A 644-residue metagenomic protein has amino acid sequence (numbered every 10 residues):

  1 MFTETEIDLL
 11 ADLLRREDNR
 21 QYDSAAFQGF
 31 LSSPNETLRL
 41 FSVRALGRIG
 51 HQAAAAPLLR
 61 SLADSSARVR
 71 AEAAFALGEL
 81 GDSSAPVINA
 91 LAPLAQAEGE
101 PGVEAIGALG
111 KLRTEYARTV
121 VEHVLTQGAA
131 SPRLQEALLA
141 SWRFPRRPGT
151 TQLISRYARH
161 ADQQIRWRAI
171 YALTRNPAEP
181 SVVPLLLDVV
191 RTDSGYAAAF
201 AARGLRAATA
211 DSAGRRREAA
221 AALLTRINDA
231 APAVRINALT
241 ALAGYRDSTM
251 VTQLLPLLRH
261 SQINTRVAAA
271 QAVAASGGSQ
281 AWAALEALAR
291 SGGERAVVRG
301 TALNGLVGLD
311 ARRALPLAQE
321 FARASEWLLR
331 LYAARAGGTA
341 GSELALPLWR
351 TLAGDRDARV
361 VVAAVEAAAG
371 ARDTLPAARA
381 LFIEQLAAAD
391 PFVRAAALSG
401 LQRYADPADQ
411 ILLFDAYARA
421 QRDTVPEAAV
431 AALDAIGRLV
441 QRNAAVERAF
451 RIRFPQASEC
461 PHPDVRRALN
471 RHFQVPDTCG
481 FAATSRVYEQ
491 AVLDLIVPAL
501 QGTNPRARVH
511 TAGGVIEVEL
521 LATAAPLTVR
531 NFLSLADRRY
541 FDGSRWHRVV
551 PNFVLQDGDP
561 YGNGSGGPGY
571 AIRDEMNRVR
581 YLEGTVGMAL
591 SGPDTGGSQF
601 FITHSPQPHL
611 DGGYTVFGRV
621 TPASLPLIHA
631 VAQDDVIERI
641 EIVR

Functional and structural regions predicted by a protein language model:
M1, N19-S32, H51-A63, D82-Q96 (+12 more regions): Amphipathic alpha-helical scaffolding segments comprising HEAT/armadillo-like alpha-solenoid repeats
M1-R44, R48: N-terminal leader/linker segments that initiate helical-solenoid repeat arrays
T3-I7, Q21, E36-T37, Q52 (+14 more regions): Alpha-helix N-cap/helix-start positions at coil->helix boundaries
E4-A11, L40, A71, E100-G107 (+13 more regions): Alpha-solenoid HEAT/ARM repeat scaffold
E17-R20, L46, G50, L77 (+19 more regions): Alpha-solenoid repeat junctions
E36-A56, R60-G78: Post-signal peptide N-terminal segment of secreted/secretory-pathway proteins
E100-P101, G110-E179, S194-A197, A233: Solenoidal tandem-repeat scaffolds enriched in leucines and small polar residues
F392, R403, A408-R644: Cyclophilin-like peptidyl-prolyl cis-trans isomerases
